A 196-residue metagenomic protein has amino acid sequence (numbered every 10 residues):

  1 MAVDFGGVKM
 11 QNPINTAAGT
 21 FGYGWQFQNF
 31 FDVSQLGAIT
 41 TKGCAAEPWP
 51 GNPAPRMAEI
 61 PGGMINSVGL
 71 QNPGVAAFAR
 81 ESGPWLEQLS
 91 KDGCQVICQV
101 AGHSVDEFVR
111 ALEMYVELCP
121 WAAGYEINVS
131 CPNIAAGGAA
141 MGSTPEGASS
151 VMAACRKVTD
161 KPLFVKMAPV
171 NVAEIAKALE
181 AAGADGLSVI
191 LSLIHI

Functional and structural regions predicted by a protein language model:
M1-V96, A101-G102: N-terminal capping/small domains of soluble enzymes
P13-N15, A38, Q95-Q99, A122-E126 (+2 more regions): Structural preference for beta-strand elements that scaffold enzyme active sites
G19-F21, C44, A101-H103, S130-P132 (+2 more regions): Active-site beta-loop-alpha junctions enriched in small/polar residues
Q26-F27, R110-M114, N171-A181: Catalytic cores of alpha/beta
A45-P50, V129-G138: Conserved radical SAM core fold
R80, Q88-L89, P145-L163: Alpha-helix-loop-beta-strand connector modules within alpha/beta enzyme cores
I134-C155, N171-E174: Active-site-adjacent beta->alpha loops and helix N-cap segments on the catalytic face of soluble alpha/beta enzymes
I194-I196: Conserved small/polar residues in nucleotide/adenosyl-binding loops
